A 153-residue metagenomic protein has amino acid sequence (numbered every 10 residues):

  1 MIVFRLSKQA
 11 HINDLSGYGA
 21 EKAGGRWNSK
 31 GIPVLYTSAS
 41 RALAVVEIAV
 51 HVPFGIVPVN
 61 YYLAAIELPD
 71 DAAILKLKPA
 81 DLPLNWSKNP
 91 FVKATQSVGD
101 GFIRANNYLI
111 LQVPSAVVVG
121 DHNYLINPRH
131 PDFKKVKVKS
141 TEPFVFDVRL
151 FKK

Functional and structural regions predicted by a protein language model:
I2-G17, S29, V57-K153: Active-site and NAD+-binding cores of ADP-ribose-processing enzymes
L15-W27, L35-Y36: NAD-dependent ADP-ribosyltransferases
W27-E47, L125-R129: Extended catalytic/binding region for NAD+/ADP-ribose chemistry, centered on the ART fold
L43-F54, P143: Short, intrinsically disordered, mixed-charge
